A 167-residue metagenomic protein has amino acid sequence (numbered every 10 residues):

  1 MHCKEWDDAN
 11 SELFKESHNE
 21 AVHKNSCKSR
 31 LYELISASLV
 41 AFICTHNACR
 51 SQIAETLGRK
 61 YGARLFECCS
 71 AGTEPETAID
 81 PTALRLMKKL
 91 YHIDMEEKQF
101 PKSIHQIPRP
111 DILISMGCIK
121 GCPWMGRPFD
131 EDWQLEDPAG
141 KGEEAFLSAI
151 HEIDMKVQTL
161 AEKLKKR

Functional and structural regions predicted by a protein language model:
W6-F14, E20-R167: Short polar/charged helix/loop
